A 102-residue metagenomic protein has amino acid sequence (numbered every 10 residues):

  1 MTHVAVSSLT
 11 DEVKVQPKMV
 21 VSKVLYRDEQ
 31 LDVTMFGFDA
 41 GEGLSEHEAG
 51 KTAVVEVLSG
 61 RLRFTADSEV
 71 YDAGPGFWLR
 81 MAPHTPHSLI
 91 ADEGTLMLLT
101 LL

Functional and structural regions predicted by a protein language model:
M1-Q30, T65: A short, N-terminal "cap"/entry segment at the start of jelly-roll beta-barrel domains of the cupin/DSBH fold
M19, D32-A49: Conserved short histidine dyad/triad with adjacent acidic residue
K51-D67: Glycine- and acidic-residue-biased ligand/ion/polar-headgroup-sensing regions
L58-S59, G74-P75, E93: A cytosolic small-molecule/anion-sensing beta-strand core signal
R61-R63, V70, P86, T95-L96: Structural motif
S68-H84: Short acidic-glycine-tyrosine-enriched beta hairpin
P83-L102: Ligand-binding loop in jelly-roll beta-barrel domains
